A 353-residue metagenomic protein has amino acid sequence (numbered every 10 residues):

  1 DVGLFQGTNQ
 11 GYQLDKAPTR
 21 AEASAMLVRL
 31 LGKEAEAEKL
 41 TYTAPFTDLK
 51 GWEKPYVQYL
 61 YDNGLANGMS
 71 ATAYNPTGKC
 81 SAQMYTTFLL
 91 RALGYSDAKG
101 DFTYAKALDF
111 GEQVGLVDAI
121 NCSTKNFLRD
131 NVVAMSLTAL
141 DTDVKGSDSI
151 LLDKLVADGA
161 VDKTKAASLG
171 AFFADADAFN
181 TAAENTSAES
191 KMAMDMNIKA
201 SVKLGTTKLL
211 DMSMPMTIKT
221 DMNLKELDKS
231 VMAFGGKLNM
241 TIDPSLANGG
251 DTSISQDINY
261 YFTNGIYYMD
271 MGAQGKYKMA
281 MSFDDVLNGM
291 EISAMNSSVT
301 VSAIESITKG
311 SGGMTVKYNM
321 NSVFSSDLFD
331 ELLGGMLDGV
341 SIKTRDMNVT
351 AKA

Functional and structural regions predicted by a protein language model:
D1-K54, N63-Q83, L89-N126, A139-D177 (+1 more regions): Feature responds to low-complexity, polar/acidic, surface-exposed segments characteristic of secreted/exported proteins
S24-M26, T86, G312-Y318: Conserved long hydrophobic alpha-helices within structured protein cores
L60: Calponin-homology-like cytoskeleton-binding modules and closely related N-terminal microtubule-contacting segments
T124-R129, D346: Trp-centered recognition loops
S168-A353: Subset-of-secretome marker
